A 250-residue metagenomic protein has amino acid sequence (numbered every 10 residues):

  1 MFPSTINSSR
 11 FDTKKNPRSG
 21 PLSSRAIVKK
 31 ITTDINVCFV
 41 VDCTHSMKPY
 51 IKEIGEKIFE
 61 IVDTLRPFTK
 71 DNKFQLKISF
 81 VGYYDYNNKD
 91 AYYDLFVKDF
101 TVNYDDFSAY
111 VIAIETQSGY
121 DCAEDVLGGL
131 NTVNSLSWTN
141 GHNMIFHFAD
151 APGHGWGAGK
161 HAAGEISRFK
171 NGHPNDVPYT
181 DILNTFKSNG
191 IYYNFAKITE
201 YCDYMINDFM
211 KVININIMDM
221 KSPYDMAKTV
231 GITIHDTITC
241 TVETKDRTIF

Functional and structural regions predicted by a protein language model:
M1-F250: Divalent cation-coordinating acidic motifs and surrounding scaffolds that mediate Ca2+/Mg2+/Mn2+/Zn2+-dependent binding
